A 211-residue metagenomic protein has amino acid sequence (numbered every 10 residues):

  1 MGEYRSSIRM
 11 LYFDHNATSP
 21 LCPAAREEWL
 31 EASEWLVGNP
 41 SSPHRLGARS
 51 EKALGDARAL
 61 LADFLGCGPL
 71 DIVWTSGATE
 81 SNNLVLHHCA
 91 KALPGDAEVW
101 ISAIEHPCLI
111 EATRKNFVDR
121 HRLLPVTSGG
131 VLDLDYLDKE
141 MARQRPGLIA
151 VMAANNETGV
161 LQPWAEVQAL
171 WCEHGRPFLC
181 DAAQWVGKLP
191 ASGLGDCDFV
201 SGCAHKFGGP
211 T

Functional and structural regions predicted by a protein language model:
M1-T211: Pyridoxal 5′-phosphate
